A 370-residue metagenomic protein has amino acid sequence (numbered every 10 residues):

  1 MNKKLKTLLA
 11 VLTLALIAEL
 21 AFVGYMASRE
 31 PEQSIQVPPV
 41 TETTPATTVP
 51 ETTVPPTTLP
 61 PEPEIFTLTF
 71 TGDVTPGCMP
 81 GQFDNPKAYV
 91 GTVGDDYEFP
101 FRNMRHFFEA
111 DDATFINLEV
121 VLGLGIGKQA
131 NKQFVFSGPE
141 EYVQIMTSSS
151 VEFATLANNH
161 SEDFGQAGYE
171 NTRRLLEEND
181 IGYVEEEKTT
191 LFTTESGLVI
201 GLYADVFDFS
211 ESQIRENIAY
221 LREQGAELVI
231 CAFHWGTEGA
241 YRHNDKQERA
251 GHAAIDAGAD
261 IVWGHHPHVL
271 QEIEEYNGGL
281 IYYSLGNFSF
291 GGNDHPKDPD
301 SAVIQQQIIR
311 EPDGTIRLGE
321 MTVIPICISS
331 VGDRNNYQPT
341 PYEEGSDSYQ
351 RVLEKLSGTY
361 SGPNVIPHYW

Functional and structural regions predicted by a protein language model:
M1-T7: Positively charged n-region of N-terminal signal peptides that target proteins for export
T7-W370: Acidic, metal/ion-coordinating pockets
